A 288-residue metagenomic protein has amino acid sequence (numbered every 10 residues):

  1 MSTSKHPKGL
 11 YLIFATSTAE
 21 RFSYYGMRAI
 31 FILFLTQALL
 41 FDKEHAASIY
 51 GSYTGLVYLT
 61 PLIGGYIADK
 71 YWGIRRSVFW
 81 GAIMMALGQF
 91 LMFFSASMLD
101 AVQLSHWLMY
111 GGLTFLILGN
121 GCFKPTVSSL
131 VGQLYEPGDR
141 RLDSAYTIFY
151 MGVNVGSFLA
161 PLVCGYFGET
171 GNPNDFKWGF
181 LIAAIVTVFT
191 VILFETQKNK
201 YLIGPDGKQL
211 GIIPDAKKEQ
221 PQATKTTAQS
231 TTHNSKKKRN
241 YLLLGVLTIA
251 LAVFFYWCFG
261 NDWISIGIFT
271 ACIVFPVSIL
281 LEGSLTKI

Functional and structural regions predicted by a protein language model:
M1-K8, G165-I288: Intracellular loop-helix junctions on the cytosolic face of multi-pass helical membrane proteins
M1-Y24, D100-W107: Cytosolic juxtamembrane N-terminal segment immediately preceding the first transmembrane helix of multi-pass
T18, G88, V102-F123: Hydrophobic core of transmembrane alpha-helices in multi-pass small-molecule transporters, especially MFS/SLC-type
A29-I49, E169: Short amphipathic helix-loop junctions that connect adjacent transmembrane helices in Major Facilitator Superfamily/SLC
L35-T36, I67-Y71, L99, V163-P173: Interfacial helix-cap and linker-helix signal at transmembrane-aqueous boundaries of multi-pass secondary transporters
G51-K70, A86, K124, F158-A160: Central cavity-lining transmembrane alpha-helices of secondary-active solute carriers, predominantly the Major
L56-V57, R141-G168, I182-T190, G245: Glycine-rich segments within core transmembrane alpha-helices of 12-TM secondary carriers
W80-L104: C-terminal ends and interior cores of transmembrane alpha-helices in multi-pass membrane transporters/permeases
